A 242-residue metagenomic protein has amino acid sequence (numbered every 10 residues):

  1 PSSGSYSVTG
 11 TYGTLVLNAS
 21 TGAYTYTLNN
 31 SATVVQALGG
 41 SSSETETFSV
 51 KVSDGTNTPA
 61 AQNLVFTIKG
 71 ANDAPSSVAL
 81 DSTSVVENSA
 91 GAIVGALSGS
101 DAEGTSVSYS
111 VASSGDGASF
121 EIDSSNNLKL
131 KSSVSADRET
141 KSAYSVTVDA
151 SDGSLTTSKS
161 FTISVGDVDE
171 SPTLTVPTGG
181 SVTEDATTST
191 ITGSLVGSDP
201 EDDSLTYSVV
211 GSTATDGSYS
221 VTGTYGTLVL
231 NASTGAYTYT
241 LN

Functional and structural regions predicted by a protein language model:
P1: Active-site phosphate-binding and catalytic loops of NTP-dependent enzymes
G4-S76, S82-S108, A112-E170, V182-T188 (+3 more regions): Acidic, turn/loop-rich segments in luminal/extracellular domains of secretory-pathway and cell-surface proteins
S77, L174-V176: PAS/LOV and related PAS-like sensory modules
S204: Short hydrophobic/aromatic patches on beta-strands that form ligand-binding or substrate-lining surfaces
S208-S212: Short, surface-exposed alpha-helix to beta-strand junction/turn motifs within ectodomains of secreted and cell-envelope
